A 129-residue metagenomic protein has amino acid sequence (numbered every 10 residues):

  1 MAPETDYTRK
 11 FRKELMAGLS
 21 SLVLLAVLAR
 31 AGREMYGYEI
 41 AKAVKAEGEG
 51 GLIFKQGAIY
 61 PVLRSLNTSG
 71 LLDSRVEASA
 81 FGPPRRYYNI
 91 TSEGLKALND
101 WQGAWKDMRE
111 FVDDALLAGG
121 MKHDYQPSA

Functional and structural regions predicted by a protein language model:
M1-L19: Intrinsically disordered, low-complexity serine/threonine- and proline-rich regulatory segments
K13-A58: N-terminal helix-turn-helix DNA-binding core of bacterial DNA-binding proteins
Y60-R64: Short, hydrophobic-biased segments on the C-terminal half of alpha helices that form "recognition helices"
G70: Glycine-centered, phosphate/nucleic-acid-interacting loop/turn motifs that mediate DNA/RNA or nucleotide
S74: Short beta-strand "wing" residues that participate in macromolecule-binding interfaces
A80, P84-Q102: Basic, amphipathic "hinge/linker" alpha-helix immediately C-terminal to the N-terminal HTH DNA-binding motif
K96-A129: Amphipathic alpha-helical dimerization/coiled-coil segments that flank or bridge DNA-binding/regulatory modules
